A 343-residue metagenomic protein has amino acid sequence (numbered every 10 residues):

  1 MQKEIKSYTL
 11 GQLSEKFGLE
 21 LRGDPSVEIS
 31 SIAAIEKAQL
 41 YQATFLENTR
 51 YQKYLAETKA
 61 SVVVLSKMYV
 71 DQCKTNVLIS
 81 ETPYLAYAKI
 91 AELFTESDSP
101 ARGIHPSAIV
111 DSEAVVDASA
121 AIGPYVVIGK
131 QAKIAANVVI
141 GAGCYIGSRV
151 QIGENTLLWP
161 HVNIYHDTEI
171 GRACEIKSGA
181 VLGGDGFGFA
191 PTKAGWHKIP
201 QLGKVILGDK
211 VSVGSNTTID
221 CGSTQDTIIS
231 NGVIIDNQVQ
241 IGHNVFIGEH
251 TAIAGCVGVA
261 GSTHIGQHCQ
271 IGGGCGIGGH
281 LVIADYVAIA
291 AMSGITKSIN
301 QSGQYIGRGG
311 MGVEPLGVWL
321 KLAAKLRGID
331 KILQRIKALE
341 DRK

Functional and structural regions predicted by a protein language model:
M1-S107, T168, A173, G179-A180 (+3 more regions): Terminal amphipathic alpha-helical/low-complexity segments used for targeting or macromolecular assembly
Q2-R22, G129-A132, V138, T156 (+2 more regions): Short N-terminal secondary-structure initiator segments
D24-S26, N137, G141, A284-D285: Short, solvent-exposed secondary-structure boundary motifs
A34, P106, V110-S112, A118 (+7 more regions): Short, conserved secondary-structure segments in the cores of folded domains
A101, H105-H161: Right-handed parallel beta-helix
L157-K343: Glycine-rich hexapeptide-repeat left-handed beta-helix
